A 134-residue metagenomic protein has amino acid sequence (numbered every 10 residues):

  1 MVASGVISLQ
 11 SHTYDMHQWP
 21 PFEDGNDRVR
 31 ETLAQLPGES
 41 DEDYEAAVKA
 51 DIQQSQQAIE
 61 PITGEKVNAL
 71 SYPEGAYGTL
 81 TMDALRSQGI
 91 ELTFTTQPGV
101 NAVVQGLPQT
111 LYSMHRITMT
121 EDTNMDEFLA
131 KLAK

Functional and structural regions predicted by a protein language model:
M1-G78, M114: Metal-dependent polysaccharide deacetylase catalytic core of the NodB/CE4 family, i.e., the active-site-bearing domain
M1-P21, A84-K134: Active-site-adjacent pocket scaffolds in enzyme catalytic domains
